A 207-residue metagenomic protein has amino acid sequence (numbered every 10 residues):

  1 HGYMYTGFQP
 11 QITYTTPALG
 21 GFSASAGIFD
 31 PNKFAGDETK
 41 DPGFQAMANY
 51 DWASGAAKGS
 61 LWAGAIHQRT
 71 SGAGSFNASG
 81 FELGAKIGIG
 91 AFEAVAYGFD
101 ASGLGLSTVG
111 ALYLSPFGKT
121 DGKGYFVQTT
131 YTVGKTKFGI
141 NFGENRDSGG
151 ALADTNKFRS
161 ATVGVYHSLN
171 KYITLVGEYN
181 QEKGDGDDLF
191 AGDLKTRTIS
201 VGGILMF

Functional and structural regions predicted by a protein language model:
H1-F44, G110-L114: Surface-exposed coil loops of outer-membrane beta-barrel proteins
G2-Q9, D30-D41, S71-F76, K119 (+2 more regions): Solvent-exposed loop/turn segments connecting transmembrane beta-strands in outer-membrane beta-barrel proteins
L19-G21, A53-G59, Y172: Short loop/turn motifs that connect adjacent beta-strands in outer-membrane beta-barrel proteins
S25-F29, V95-Y97, N141, V176-E178 (+1 more regions): Outer-envelope exported proteins of Gram-negative bacteria
D41, A46-V163, H167: Detector for outer-membrane/organellar transmembrane beta-barrel domains, recognizing the amphipathic beta-strand
A46, H167, K195-F207: Outer-membrane beta-barrel "beta-signal"
T70-S71, Y179-D185, T196: A short, acidic, flexible beta-alpha connecting loop/helix-capping segment that sits on the rim of active
T162-N180: C-terminal closing repeat unit and adjoining cap/tail of repeat-based domains
